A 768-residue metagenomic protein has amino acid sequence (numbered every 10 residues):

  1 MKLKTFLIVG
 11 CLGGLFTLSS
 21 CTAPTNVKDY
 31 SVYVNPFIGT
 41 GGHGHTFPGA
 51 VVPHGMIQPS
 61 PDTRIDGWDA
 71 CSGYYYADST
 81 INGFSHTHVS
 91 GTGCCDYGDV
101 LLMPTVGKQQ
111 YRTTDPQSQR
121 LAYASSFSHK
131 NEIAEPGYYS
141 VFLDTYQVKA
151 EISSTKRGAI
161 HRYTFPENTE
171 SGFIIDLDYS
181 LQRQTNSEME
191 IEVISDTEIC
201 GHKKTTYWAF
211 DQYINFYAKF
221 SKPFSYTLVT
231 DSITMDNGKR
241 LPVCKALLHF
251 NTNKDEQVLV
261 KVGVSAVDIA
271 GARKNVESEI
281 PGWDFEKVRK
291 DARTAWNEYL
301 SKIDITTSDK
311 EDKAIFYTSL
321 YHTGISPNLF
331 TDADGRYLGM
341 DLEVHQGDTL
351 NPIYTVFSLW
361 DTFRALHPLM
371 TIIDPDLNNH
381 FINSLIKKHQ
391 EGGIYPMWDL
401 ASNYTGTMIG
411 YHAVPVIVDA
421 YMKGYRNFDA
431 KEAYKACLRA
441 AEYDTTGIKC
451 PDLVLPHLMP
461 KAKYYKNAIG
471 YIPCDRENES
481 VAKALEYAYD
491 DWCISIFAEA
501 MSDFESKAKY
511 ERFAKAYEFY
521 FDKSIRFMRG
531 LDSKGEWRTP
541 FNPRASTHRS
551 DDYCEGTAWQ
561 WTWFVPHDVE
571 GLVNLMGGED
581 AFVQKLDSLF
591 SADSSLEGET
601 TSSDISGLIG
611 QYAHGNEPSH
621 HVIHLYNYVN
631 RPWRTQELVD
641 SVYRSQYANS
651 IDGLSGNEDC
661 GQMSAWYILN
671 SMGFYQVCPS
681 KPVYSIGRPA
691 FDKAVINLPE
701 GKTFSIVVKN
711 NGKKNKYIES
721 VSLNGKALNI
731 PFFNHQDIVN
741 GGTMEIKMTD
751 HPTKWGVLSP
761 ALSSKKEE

Functional and structural regions predicted by a protein language model:
M1-K2: N-terminal secretory signal peptides that target proteins for export/translocation
T5-G14: Sec-dependent N-terminal signal peptides
L18-S20: C-terminal motif of bacterial Sec signal peptides marking the signal peptidase cleavage site
A23-H367, T371-P415, Y421-L485, C493-F519 (+7 more regions): Accessory carbohydrate-recognition regions in carbohydrate-active enzymes
D490: ATP-dependent phospho-/nucleotidyl transfer catalytic cores
Y717: Extracellular attachment/recognition segments
